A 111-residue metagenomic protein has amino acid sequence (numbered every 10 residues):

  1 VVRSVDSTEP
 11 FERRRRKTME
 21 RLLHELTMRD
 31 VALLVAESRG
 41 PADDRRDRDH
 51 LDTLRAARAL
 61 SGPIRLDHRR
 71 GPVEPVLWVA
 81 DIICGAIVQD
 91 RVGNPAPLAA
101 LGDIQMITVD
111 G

Functional and structural regions predicted by a protein language model:
V1-G111: Phosphate-ester processing/binding pockets and catalytic centers
